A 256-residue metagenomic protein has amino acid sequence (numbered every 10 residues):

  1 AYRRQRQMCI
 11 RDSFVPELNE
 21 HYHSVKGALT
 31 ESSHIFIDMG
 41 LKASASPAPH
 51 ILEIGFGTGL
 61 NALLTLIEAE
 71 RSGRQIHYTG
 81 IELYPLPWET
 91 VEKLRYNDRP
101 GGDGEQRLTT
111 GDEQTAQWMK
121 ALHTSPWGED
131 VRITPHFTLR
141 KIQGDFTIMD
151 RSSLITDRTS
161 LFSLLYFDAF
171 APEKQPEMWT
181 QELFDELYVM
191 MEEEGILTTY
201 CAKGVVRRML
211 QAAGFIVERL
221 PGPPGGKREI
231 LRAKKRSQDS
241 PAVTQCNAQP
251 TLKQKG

Functional and structural regions predicted by a protein language model:
A1-R6, I10: Single conserved hydrophobic/aromatic residue that forms the stacking wall/gate of nucleotide- or nucleobase-binding
R11-S46, L60-R71: Class I SAM-dependent methyltransferase Rossmann-like catalytic core, especially the SAM/SAH-binding loop
P49-G101, T110-M119: SAM cofactor-binding core of SAM-dependent methyltransferases, primarily the Rossmann-like beta-alpha-beta module
L94-G101, R107-S152: S-adenosyl-L-methionine
L154-L164: A short acidic, Gly/Pro-enriched loop at the edge of an enzyme's catalytic core that lines a small-molecule cofactor
T180-E193: A short glycine-rich, Lys/Arg-flanked "PGG" loop and its adjoining helix->strand segment in the class I
E194-C201: Conserved beta-strand signature within the Rossmann-like core of class I S-adenosyl-L-methionine
K203-S237, L252-G256: Class I S-adenosyl-L-methionine
